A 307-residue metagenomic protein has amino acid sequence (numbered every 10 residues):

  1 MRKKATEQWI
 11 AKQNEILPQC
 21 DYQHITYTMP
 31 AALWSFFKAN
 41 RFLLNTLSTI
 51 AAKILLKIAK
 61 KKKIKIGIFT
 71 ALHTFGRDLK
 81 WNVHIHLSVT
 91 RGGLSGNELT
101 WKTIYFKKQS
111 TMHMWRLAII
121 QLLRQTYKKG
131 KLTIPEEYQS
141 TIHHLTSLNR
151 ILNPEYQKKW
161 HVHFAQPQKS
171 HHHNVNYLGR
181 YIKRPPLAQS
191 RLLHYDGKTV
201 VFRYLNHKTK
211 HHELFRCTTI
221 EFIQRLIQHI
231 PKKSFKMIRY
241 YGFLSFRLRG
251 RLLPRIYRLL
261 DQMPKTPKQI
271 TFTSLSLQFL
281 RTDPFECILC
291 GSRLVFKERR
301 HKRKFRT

Functional and structural regions predicted by a protein language model:
M1-T307: Beta->alpha loop/short-helix hinge microenvironment recognizer with preference for catalytic Tyr/His contexts
